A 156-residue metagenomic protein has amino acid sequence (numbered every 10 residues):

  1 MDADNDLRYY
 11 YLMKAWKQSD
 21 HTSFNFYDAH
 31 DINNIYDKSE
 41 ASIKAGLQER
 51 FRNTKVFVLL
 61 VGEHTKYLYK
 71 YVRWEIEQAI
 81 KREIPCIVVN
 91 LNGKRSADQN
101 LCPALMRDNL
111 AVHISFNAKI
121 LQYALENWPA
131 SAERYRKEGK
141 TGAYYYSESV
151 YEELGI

Functional and structural regions predicted by a protein language model:
M1-V56, K140-I156: Conserved N-terminal substructure of TIR/SEFIR domains
Q18-T22, Q78-C86: Arginine/glycine-rich "motif VI" loop of SF2 helicases in the C-terminal RecA-like domain
Y27-A29, V89, S115: Conserved beta-strand termini and adjacent loop/short-helix elements that scaffold enzyme active sites in alpha/beta
N34, E63-K66, G93: Short histidine/acidic/glycine/proline-rich micro-motifs that form metal- and phosphate-coordinating active-site loops
L59-E63, V89-N90: Conserved beta-strand segments of the P-loop GTPase G domain that flank and frequently precede/overlap
H64-K81, D98-N100: Conserved TIR/SEFIR loop-to-helix hotspot centered on a Trp-containing motif with a nearby acidic residue
I84-A97: Short beta-alpha junction loops
A97-I156: C-terminal interaction surface of TIR/SEFIR-family domains
